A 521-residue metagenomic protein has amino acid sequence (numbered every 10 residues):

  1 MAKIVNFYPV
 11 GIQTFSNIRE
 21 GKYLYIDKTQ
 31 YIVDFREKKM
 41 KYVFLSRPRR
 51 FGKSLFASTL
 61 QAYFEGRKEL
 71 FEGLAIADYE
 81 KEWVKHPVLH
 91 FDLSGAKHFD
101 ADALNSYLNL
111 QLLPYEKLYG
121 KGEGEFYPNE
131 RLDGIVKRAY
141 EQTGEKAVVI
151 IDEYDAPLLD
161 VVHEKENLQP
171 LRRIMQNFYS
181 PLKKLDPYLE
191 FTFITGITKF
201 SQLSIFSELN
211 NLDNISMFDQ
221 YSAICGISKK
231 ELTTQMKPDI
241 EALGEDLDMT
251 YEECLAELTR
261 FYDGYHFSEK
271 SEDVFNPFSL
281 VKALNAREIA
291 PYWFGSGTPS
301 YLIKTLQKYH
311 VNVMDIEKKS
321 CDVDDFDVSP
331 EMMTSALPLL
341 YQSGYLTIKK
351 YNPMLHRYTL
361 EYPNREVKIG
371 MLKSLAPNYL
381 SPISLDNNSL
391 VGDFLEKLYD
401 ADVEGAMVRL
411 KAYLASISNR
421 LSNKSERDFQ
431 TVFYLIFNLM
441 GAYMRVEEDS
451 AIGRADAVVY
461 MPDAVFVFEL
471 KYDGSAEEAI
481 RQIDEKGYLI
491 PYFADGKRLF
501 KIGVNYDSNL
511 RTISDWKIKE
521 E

Functional and structural regions predicted by a protein language model:
M1-S425, M440: Phosphate-binding site recognition
R138-T143, I436-P462: Active-site metal-binding core of divalent-cation-utilizing nuclease and nuclease-like domains
V148, A464-F466, F500: Structural motif
Q169-R173, Y472-L489: Mg2+/Mn2+-dependent nuclease catalytic core
F178-L185, P338-L346, Y434-L439, I483-I502: Metal-dependent nuclease catalytic cores in nucleic-acid-processing enzymes, especially RNase H-like/related
F433, A455-Y472, K486: Conserved catalytic cores of phosphodiester-cleaving nucleases, focusing on short active-site segments
P491, K497-E521: Domain-level recognition of nuclease-like catalytic cores that cleave nucleotide substrates
